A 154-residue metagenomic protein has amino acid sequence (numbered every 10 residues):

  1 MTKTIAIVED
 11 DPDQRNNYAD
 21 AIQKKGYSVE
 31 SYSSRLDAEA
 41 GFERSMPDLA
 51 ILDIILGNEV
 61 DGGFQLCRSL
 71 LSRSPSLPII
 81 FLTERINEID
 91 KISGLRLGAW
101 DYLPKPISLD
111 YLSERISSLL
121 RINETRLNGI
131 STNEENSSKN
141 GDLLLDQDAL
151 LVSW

Functional and structural regions predicted by a protein language model:
T4, L120-W154: Short, Lys/Arg-enriched segments at the junction into DNA-binding effector domains of transcriptional regulators
D11-D37: Two-component/phosphorelay signaling modules centered on CheY-like receiver
A38, G94-L95: Residue preferences within the helical output face of two-component receiver
A40, V60-S76: Short amphipathic alpha-helix used as the core "switch/output" element in two-component signaling
S45-L56: Active-site beta3 strand of CheY-like receiver
N87, P106-L120: C-terminal output helix
